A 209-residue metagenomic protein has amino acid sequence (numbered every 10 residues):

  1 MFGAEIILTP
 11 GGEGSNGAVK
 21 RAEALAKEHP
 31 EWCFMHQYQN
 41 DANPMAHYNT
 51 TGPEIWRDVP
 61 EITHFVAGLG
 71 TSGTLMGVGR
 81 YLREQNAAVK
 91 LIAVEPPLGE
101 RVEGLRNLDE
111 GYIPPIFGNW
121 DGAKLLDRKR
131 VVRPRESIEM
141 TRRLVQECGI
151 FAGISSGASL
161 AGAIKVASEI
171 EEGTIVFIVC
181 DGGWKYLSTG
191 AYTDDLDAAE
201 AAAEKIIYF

Functional and structural regions predicted by a protein language model:
M1-A26: Gly/Ser-rich phosphate-binding catalytic loop and adjacent alpha/beta segment that cradle a phosphoryl group at enzyme
G3, V19, E31, R83-I154 (+2 more regions): Active-site/ligand-binding loops adjacent to catalytic centers
I7, C33-M35, V66, I92 (+2 more regions): Hydrophobic/aromatic beta-strand patches that form the interior of the parallel beta-sheet core in alpha/beta enzyme
H29-L69, V78-Y81, A123, R135-I150: Active-site/ligand-binding-proximal alpha/beta "capping" segment
Q39-A42, G70-G73, E95-E100, D109 (+2 more regions): Glycine-rich beta-alpha junction loops
R57, R80, E84, I164-S168: Short, well-ordered alpha-helices that flank and scaffold nucleotide-derived cofactor binding pockets
G68-G79, S155-A163, Y186: Short glycine/serine/threonine-rich phosphate/pyrophosphate-binding segments that cradle anionic phosphate groups
F151-I154, T174-C180: Conserved active-site loop/cleft motifs that coordinate metal ions or position small ligands
